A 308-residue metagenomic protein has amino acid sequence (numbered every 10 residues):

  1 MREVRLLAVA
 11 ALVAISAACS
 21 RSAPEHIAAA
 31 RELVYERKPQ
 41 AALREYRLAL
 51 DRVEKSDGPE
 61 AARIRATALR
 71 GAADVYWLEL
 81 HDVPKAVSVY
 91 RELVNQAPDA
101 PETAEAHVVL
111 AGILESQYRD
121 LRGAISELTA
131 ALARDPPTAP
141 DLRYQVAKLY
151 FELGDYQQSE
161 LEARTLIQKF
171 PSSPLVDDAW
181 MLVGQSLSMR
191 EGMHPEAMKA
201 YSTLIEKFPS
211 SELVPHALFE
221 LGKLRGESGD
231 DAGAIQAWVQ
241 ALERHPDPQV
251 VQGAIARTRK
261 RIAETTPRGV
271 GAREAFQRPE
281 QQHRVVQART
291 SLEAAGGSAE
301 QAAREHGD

Functional and structural regions predicted by a protein language model:
M1-A17: Sec-dependent bacterial lipoprotein signal peptides
A18-D308: Acidic, polar-rich low-complexity tracts and alpha-helical solenoid repeat scaffolds
